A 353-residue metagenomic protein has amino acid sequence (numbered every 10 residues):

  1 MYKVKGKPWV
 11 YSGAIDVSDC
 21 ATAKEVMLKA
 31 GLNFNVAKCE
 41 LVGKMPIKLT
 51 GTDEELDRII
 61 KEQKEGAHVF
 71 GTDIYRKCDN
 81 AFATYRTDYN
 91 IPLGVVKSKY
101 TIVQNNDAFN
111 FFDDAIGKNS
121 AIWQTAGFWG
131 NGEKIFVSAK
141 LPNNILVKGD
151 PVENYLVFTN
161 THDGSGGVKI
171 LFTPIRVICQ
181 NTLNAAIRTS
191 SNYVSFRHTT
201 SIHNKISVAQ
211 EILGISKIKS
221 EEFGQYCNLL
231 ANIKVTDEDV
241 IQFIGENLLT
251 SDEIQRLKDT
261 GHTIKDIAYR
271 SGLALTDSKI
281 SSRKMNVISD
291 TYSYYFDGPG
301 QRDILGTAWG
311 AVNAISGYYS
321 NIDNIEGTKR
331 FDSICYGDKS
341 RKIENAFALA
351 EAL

Functional and structural regions predicted by a protein language model:
M1-Q63, G127, N143-L353: Intrinsically disordered, low-complexity regions enriched in serine/threonine
R58, H68-D73, N80: N-terminal intrinsically disordered, low-complexity, charge-rich
I74-K99: A short, surface-exposed helix-loop junction/capping segment
D88, G117, D163-G164: Short, solvent-exposed coil/turn segments at beta-strand boundaries
S98-I122: Amphipathic alpha-helical segments
A108, E133-I135, V152: Residues at beta-strand starts and edge strands
Q124-N144: Beta-rich nucleic-acid/ligand-interaction surfaces
